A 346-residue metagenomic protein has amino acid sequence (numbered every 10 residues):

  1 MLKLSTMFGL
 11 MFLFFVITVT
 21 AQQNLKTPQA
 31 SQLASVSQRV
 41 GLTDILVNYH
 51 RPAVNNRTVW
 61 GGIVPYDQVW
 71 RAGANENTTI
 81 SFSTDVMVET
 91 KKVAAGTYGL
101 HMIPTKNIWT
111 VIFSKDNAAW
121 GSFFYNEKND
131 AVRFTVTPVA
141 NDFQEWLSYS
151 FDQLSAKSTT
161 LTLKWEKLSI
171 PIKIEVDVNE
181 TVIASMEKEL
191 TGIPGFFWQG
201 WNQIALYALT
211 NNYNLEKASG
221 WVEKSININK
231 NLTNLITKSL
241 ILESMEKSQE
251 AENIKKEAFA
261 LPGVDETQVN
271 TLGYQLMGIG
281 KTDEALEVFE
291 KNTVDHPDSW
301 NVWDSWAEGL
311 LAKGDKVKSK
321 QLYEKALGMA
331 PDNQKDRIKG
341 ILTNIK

Functional and structural regions predicted by a protein language model:
M1-N24: Bacterial Sec-dependent N-terminal signal peptides
Q23-G41: Short N-terminal segments immediately surrounding and downstream of signal-peptide cleavage
T43-S81: N-terminal, post-signal-peptide region of Sec/Tat-exported proteins
T79-G195, K217, I228-N229, S248-Q249: Long, contiguous interaction/recruitment modules in multidomain scaffold/adaptor proteins
E189-L190, G195-K224, I236-S305: Alpha-helical adaptor scaffolds
E216-S219, E252, L286, V317-K320 (+2 more regions): Conserved positions within tetratricopeptide repeat
K230-N231, G263-V264, P297, P331-D332: Helix-capping and short linker residues that terminate individual alpha-solenoid repeat units
E266, A312, K320-K346: Terminal, low-structured helical/coil segments at or just beyond the last alpha-helical repeat
